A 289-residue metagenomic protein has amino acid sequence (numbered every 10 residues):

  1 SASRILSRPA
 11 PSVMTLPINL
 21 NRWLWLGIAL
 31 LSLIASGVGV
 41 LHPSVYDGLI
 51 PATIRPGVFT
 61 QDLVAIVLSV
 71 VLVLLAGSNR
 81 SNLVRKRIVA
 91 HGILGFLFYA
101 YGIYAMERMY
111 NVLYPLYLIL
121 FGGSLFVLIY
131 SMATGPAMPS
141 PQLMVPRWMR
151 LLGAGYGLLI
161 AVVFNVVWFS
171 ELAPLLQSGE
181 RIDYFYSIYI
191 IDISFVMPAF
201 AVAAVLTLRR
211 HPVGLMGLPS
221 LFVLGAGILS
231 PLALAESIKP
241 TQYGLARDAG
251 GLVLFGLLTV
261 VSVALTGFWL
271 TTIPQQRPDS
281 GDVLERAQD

Functional and structural regions predicted by a protein language model:
V13-G27: N-terminal membrane topogenic signal
L24, I28, V112-L159, T241-V283: Alpha-helical transmembrane segments and their immediate juxtamembrane flanks in integral membrane proteins
L24-A35, G95-Y101, Y117-P136, V145-E171 (+2 more regions): Alpha-helical transmembrane segments of multi-pass integral membrane proteins
L30-P56, V162-Y184: Hydrophobic transmembrane helix segments
I34, I193-A287: C-terminal transmembrane-bundle signature of multipass membrane proteins, characterized by strong activation on
T53-D62, Y156-G157, E180-A199, L206: A loop-to-helix transmembrane entry motif
L72-K86, A204-L215: Juxtamembrane helix-break-helix junctions at the cytosolic face of small multi-pass alpha-helical membrane proteins
L75-V127, P141-V145: Membrane-interface helix-loop-helix junctions at boundaries between adjacent transmembrane segments
